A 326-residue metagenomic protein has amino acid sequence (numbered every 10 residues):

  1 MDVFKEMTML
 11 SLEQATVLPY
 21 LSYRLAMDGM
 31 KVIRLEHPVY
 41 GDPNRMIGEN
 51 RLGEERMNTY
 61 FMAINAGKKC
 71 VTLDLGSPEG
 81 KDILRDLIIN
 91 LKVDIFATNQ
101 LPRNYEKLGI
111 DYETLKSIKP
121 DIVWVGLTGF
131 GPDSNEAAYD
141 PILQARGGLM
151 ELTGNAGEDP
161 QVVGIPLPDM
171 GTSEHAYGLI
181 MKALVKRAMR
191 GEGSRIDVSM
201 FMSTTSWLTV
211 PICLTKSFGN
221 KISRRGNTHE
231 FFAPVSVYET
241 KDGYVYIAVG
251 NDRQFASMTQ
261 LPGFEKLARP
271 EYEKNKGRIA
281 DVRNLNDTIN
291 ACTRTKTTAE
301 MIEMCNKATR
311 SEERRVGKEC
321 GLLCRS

Functional and structural regions predicted by a protein language model:
M1-M189: N-terminal helix-loop segment corresponding to the beta1-alpha1 unit of nucleotide/adenylate-binding folds
V39, G129-G131, M200-T205, D242-Y244 (+1 more regions): Glycine-rich beta-alpha junction loops
F61, R225-E230, V235-S236, A280: Short Gly/Pro-enriched turn/cap motifs at secondary-structure boundaries
P132-D133, E158-I165, A188-T204, N220-E230 (+1 more regions): Conserved Rossmann-fold dehydrogenase catalytic segment
P166-M181, M200-L208, G250, Q254: Mid-domain beta-loop-alpha active-site segment that forms a flexible, acidic cofactor/metal-binding surface
S173-G193, W207-S217, T259-K266: Oxidoreductase and adenylate-handling cofactor-binding alpha/beta cores
P234-E312: Aromatic-enriched alpha-helical interface/lid elements that frame and gate functional surfaces
R314-C320: Conserved small/polar residues in nucleotide/adenosyl-binding loops
